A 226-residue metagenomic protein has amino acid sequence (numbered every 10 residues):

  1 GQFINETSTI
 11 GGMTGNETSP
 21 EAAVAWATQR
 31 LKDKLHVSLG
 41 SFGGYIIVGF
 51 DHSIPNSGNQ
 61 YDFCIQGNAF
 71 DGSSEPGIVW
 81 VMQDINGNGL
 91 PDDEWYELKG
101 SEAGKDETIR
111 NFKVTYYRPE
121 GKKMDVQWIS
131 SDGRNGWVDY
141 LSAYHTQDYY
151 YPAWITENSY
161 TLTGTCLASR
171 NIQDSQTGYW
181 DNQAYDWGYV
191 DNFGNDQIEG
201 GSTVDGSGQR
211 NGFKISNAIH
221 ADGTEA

Functional and structural regions predicted by a protein language model:
G1-E75, E94-A226: A domain-level signal for the mature, folded cores of soluble proteins
I78-W80: Beta-strand signatures of extracellular beta-sandwich domains
M82-N88: Short loop/turn segments immediately following beta-strands, especially the blade-tip and inter-blade linker loops
